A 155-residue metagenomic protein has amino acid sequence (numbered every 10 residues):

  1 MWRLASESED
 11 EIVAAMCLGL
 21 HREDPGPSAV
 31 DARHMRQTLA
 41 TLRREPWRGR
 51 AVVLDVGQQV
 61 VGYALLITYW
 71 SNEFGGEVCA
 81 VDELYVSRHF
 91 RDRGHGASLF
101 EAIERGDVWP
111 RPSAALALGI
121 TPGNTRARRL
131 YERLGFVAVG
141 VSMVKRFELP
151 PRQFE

Functional and structural regions predicted by a protein language model:
M1-E11, P150-E155: Conserved N-terminal entry element of GNAT/NAT acetyltransferase domains
L4-G76, D82, S87, F100 (+2 more regions): Acetyl-CoA-dependent GNAT
Q58, G62, G94-G96, G135: Conserved phosphate-binding and hydrolysis motifs of nucleotide-dependent enzymes
F90, G94-A102: Conserved acetyl-CoA pyrophosphate-binding loop and the N-cap/start of the following alpha-helix in GNAT-like
R91, S113-A127, V144-L149: Conserved beta-strand-loop-alpha-helix junction that forms the acyl-donor binding cleft
W109, S142-E155: Terminal substrate-recognition subdomain of acyl/acetyltransferases
Y131-V141: Conserved acetyl-CoA-binding loop of GNAT-fold acetyltransferases
